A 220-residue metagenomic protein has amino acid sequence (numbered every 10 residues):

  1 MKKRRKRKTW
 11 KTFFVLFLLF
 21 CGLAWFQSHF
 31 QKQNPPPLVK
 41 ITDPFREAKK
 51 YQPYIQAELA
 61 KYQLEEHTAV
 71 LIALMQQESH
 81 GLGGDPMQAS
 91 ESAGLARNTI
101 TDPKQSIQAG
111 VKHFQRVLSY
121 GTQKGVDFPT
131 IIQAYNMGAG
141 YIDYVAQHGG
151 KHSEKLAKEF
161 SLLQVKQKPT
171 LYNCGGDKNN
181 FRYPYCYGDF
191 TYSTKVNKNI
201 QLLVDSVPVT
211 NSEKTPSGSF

Functional and structural regions predicted by a protein language model:
K2-K49, Y54, K61-Y62, R97-Q105 (+2 more regions): Non-catalytic cell-wall polysaccharide-engagement segments
Q56, A60, M75-Q76: Short amphipathic alpha-helical segments enriched in leucine
E65-L82, A89, G110-V111, I131-G138 (+1 more regions): Short, functionally critical alpha-helical segments immediately adjacent to catalytic or ligand/cofactor-binding
T68, G83, I100, K104: Glycine-rich phosphate-binding loop at the start of an alpha helix
G84-M87, V145-Q147: Short, solvent-exposed loop/turn and secondary-structure capping segments
M87-L95: Short linear capping/connector segments at secondary-structure termini
